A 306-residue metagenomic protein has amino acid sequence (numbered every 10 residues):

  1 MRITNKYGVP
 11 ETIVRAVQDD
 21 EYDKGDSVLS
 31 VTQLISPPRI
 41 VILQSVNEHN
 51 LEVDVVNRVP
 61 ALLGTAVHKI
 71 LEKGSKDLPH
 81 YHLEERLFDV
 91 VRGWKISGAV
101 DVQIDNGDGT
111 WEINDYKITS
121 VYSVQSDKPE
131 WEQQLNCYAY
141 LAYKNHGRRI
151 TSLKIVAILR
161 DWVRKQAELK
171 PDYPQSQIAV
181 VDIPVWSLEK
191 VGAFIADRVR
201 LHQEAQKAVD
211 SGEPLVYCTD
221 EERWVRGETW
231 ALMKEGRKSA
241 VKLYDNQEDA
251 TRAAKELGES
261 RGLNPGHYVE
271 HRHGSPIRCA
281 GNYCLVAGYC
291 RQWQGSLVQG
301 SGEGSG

Functional and structural regions predicted by a protein language model:
M1-I113, S120-Q133, Y143, K170-D172 (+1 more regions): Metal-dependent nuclease catalytic cores that hydrolyze phosphodiester bonds in DNA/RNA, characterized by
T4-Y7, Y143-G306: Metal-dependent nuclease catalytic regions and adjoining charged, substrate-binding loops involved in nucleic-acid end
H82, E112-D115, I150-A157: A structural signal for short, well-ordered beta-strand segments and their strand-loop junctions that often border
